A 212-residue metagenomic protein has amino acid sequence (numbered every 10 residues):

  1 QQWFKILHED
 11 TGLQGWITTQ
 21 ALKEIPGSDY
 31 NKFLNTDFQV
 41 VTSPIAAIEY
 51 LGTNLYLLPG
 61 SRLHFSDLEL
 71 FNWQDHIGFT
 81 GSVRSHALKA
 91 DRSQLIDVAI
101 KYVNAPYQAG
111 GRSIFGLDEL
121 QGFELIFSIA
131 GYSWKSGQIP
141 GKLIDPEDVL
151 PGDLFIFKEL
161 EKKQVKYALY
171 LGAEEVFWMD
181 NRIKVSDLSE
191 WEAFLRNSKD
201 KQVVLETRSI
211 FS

Functional and structural regions predicted by a protein language model:
Q1-Q2, D67-E69, A173: Short, conserved beta-turn/loop elements at beta-strand boundaries and strand-helix junctions
Q2, S61, G152-D153: Structural motif
L7-A105, N181-R182: Boundary regions of SH3-family modules and the immediately adjacent low-complexity/disordered segments in eukaryotic
E24, T53, R112, L143-D145 (+2 more regions): Aromatic- and glycine-rich peptidoglycan recognition patches
K32-I45, L125-Q138, L171: Short, basic/aromatic beta-hairpin or loop at an interaction surface
F65, I156-F157, W178: A generic structural signal for residues embedded in beta-strands
P106-P151: Catalytic cysteine-centered active-site loop
D148-K162: Hydrophobic/aromatic-rich core segments of domains that either
